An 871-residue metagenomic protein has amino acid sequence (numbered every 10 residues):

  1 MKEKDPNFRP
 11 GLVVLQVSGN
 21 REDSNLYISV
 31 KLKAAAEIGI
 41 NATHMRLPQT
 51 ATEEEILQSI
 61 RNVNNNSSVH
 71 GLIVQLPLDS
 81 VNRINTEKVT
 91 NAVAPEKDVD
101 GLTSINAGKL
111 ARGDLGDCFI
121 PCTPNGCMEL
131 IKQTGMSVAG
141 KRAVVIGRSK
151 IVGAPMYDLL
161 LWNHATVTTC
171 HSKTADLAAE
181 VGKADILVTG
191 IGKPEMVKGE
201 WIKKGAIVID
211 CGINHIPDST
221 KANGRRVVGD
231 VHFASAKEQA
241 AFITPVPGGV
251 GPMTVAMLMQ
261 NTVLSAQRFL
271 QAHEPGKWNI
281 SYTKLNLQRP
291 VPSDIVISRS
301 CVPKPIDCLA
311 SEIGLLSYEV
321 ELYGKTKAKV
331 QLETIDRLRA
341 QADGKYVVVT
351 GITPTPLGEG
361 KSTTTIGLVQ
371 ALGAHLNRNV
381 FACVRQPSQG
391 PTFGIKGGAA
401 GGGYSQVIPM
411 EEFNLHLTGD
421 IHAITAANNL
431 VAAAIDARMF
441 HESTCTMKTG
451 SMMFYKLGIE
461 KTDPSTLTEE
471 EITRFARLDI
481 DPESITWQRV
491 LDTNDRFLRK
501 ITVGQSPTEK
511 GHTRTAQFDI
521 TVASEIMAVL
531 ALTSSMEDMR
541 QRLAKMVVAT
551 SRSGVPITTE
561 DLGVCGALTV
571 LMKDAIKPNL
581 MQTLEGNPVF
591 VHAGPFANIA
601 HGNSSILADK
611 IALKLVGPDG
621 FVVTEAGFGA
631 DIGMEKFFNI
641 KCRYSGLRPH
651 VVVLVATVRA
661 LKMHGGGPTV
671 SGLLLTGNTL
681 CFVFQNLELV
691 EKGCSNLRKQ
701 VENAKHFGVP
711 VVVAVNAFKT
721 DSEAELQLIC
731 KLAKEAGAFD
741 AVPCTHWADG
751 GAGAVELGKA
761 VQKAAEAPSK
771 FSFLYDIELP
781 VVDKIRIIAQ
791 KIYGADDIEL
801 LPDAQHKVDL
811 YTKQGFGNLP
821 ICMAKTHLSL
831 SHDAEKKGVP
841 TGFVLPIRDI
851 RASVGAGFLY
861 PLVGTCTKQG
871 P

Functional and structural regions predicted by a protein language model:
M1-L78: N-terminal ligand-binding/catalytic initiation module
L12, V138, R142-A143, V347 (+1 more regions): Conserved hydrophobic helix-helix packing surfaces used for dimerization/oligomerization
V17-E37, Q49, G113-C211, I216-A234: Glycine-rich phosphate/diphosphate-binding loop of Rossmann-like nucleotide-binding domains
N66, V181-G182, K203, Q341-A342 (+1 more regions): A short, aliphatic-rich alpha-helical micro-motif
H70-R142: Anion-binding alpha/beta catalytic cores of soluble intermediary-metabolism enzymes, centered on
P77, G190-K193, G212-I213, G627 (+1 more regions): Short glycine-/small-residue-rich Rossmann-like dinucleotide-binding loops
R83-A111, C211-F269, Q389: Rossmann-fold NAD(P)-binding glycine/threonine-rich loop
G276-P871: Flexible phosphate-sensing "switch/lid" loops adjacent to ATP/NTP-binding sites across phosphate-transfer
